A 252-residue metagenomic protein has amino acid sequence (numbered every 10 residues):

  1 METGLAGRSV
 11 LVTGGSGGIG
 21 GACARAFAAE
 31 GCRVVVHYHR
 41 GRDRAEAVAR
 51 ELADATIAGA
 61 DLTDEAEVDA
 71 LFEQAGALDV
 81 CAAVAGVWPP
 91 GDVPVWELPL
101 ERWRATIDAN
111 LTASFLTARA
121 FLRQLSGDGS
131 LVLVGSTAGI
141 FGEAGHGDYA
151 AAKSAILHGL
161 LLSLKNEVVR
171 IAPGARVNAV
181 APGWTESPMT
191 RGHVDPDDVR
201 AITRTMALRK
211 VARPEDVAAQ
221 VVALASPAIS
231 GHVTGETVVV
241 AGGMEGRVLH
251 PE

Functional and structural regions predicted by a protein language model:
S16-G17: Conserved glycine-rich cofactor-binding loop
G91-V95, P99-I107, I202: Substrate-binding pocket helix/loop in short-chain dehydrogenase/reductase
D92, I229, T234-E252: Short C-terminal tail/terminal secondary-structure segment of NAD(P)H-dependent dehydrogenase/reductase domains
S136: Residue(s) in the substrate-gating loop at a strand-loop-helix junction that position the organic substrate next
G142-S154, S163: Active-site loop-to-helix junction immediately N-terminal to the catalytic Tyr of the SDR YXXXK motif in Rossmann-fold
A179-M206, R247-E252: A glycine/serine/threonine-rich, flexible loop-to-helix segment that serves as the NAD(P) cofactor-binding "lid"
M206-V217: A conserved structural motif in NAD(P)-dependent oxidoreductases
